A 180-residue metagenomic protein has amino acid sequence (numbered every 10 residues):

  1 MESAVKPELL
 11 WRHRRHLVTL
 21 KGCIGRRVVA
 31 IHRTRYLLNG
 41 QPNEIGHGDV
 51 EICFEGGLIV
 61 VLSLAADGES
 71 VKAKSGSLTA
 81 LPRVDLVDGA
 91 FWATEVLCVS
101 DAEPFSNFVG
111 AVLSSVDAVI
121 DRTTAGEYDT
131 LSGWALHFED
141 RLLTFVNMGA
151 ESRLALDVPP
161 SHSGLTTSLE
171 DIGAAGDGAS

Functional and structural regions predicted by a protein language model:
M1-S180: Surface-exposed, interaction-prone regions used to assemble/regulate multi-protein complexes
